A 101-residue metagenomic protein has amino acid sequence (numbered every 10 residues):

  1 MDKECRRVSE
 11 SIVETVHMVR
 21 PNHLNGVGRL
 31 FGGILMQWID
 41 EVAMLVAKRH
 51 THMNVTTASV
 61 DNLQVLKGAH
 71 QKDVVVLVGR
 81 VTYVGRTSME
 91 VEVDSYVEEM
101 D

Functional and structural regions predicted by a protein language model:
M1-D101: Terminal targeting signals and extreme-terminal segments of soluble enzymes
